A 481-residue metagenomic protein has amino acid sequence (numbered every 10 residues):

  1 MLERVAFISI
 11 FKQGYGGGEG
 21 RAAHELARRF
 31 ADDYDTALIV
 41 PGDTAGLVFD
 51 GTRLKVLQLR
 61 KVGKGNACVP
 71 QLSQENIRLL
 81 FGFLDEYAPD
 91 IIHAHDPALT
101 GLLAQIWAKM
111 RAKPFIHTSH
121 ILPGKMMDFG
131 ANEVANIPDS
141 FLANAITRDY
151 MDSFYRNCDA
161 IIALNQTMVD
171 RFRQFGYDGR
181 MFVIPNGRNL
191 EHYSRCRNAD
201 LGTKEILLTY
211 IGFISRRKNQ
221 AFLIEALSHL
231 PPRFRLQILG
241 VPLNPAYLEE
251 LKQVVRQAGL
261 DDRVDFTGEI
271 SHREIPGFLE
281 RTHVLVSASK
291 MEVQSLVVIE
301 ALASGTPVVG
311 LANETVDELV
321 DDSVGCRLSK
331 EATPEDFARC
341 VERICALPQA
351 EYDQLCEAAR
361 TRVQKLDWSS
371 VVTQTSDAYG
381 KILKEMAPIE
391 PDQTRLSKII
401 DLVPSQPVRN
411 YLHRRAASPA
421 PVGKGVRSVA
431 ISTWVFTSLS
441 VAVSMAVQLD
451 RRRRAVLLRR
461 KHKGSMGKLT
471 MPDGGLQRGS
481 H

Functional and structural regions predicted by a protein language model:
M1-A45, D50-T52, Q58, S228 (+2 more regions): N-terminal subdomain of nucleotide-sugar transferases
A6, D200-K218, I224-S228, Q237 (+1 more regions): Conserved donor-binding/catalytic core segment of Leloir-type glycosyltransferases
T44, I211, R235-K252, G268: Glycosyltransferase donor-sugar binding loop
Y155, E269-I270, G277-T282: Short alpha-helical donor nucleotide-sugar binding micro-motif in glycosyltransferases
T167, G187: Carbohydrate-associated surface elements
K290: Aromatic "clamp/platform" in nucleotide-sugar-dependent glycosyltransferases that forms part of the donor/acceptor
P307-G310: Short hydrophobic beta-strand element within catalytic cores of glycosyltransferases and related nucleotide-activated
D322, C326-P334, R343-Q349: Conserved acidic donor-binding segment of nucleotide-sugar-dependent glycosyltransferases
